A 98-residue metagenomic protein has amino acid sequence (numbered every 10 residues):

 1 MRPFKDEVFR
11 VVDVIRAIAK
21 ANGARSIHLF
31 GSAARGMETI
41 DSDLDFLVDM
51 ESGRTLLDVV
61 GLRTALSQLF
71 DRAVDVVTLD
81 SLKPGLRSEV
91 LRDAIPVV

Functional and structural regions predicted by a protein language model:
M1-S26, A34-I40, E51-V98: Catalytic core of pol beta-like nucleotidyltransferases
S42-L44: Change "...and in nucleic-acid phosphodiester-cleaving endonucleases..." to "...and in nucleic-acid processing enzymes
